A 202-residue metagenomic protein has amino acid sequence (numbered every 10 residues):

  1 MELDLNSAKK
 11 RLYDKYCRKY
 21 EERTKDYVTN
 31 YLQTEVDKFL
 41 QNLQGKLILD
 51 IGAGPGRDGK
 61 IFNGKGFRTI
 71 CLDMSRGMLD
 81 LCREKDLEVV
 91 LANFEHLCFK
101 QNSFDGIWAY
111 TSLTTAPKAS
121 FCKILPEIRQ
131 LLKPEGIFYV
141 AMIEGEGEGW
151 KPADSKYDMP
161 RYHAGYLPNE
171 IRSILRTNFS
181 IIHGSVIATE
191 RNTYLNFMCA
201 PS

Functional and structural regions predicted by a protein language model:
M1-L43, E146: Conserved class I S-adenosyl-L-methionine
L49-I51, P55-H96: Class I SAM-dependent methyltransferase SAM/SAH-binding core
E95-I107: A short acidic, Gly/Pro-enriched loop at the edge of an enzyme's catalytic core that lines a small-molecule cofactor
G106-S120: A short SAM/SAH-binding and catalytic strip from SAM-dependent methyltransferases
C122-P134: A short glycine-rich, Lys/Arg-flanked "PGG" loop and its adjoining helix->strand segment in the class I
E135-M142: Conserved beta-strand signature within the Rossmann-like core of class I S-adenosyl-L-methionine
P152-N169: Acceptor-substrate binding/catalytic loop of class I
F179-E190: Conserved S-adenosyl-L-methionine
